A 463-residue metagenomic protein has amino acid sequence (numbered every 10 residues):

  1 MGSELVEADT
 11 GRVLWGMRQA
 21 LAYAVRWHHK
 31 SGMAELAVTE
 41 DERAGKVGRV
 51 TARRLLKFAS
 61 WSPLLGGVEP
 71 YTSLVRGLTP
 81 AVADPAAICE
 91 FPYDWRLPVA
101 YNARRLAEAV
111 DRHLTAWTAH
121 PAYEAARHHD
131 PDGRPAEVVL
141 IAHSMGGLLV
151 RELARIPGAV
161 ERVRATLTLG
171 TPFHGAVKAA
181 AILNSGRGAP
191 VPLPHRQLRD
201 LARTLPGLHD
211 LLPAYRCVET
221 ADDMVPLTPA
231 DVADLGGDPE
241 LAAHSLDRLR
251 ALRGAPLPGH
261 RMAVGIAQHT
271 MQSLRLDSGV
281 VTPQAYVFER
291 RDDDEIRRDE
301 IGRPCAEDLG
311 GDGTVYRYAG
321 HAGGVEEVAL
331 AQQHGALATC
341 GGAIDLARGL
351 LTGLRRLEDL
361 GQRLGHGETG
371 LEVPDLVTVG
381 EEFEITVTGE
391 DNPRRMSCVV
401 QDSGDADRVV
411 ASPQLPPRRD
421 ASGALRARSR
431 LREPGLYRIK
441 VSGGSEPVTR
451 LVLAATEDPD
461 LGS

Functional and structural regions predicted by a protein language model:
M1-I141, M145-R187, P192-L198, G313-R317 (+1 more regions): N-terminal non-catalytic accessory region
I156-R363, L451: Secretory/organelle targeting and membrane-embedding segments
